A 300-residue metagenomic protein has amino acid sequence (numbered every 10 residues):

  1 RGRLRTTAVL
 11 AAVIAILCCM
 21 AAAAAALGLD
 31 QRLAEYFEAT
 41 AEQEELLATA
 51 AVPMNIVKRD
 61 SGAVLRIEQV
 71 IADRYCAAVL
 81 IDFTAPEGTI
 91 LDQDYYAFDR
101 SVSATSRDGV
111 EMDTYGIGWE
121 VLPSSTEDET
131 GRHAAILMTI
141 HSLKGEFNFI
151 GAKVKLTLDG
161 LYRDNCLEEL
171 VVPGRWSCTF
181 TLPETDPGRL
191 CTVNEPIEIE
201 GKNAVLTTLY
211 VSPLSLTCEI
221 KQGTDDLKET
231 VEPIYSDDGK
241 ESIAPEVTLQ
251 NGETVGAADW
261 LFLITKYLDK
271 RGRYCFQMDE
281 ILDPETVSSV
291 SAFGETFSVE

Functional and structural regions predicted by a protein language model:
R1-R3: Disordered, charged N-terminal biogenesis/targeting segments of membrane/secreted proteins
R5-A11: Short, hydrophobic alpha-helical membrane anchors of single-pass surface/secreted proteins
A11-A22: Hydrophobic membrane-insertion alpha-helices, especially the h-region of bacterial N-terminal signal peptides
A23-E300: Alpha-helical, hydrophobic structural elements that either
